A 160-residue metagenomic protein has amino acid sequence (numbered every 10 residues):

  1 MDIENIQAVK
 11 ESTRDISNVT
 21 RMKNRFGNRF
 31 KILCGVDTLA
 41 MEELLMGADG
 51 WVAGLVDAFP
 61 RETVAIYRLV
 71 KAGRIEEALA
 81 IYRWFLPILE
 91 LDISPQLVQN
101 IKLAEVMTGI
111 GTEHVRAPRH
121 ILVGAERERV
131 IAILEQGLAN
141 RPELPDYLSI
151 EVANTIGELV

Functional and structural regions predicted by a protein language model:
M1-G47: Ligand/cofactor pocket segment of small-molecule handling proteins
T38-V160: Structured C-terminal cap/extension of enzyme domains
